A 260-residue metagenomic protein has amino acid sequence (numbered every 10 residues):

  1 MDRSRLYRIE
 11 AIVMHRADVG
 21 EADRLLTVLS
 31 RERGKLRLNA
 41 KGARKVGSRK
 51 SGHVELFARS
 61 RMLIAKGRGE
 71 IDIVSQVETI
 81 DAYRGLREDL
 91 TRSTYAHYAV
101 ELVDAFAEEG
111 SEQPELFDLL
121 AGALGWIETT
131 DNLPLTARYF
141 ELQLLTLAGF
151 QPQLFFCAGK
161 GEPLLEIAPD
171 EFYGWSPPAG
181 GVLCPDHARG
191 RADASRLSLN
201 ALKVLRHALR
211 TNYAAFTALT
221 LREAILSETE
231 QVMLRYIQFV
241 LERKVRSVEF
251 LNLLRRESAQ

Functional and structural regions predicted by a protein language model:
M1-Q260: Non-catalytic alpha-helical scaffolds and adjoining flexible linkers that form interface surfaces for assembly
